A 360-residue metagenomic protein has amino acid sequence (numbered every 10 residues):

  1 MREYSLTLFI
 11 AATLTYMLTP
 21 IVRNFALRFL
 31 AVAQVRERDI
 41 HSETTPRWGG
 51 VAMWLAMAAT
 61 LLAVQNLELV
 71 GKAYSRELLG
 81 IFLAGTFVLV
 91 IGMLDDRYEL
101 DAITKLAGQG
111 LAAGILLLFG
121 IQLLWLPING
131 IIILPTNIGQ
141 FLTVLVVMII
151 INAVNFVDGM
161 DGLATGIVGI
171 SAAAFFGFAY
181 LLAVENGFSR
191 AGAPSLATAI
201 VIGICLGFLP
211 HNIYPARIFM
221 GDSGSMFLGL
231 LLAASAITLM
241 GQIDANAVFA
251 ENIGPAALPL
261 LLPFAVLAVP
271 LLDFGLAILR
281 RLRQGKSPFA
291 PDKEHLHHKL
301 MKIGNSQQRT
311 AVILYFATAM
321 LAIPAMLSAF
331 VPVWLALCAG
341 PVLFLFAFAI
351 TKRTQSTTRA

Functional and structural regions predicted by a protein language model:
M1-L30, W54-V90, L163-A360: Alpha-helical transmembrane segments
A31, D96, W125-P135, N305-S306: Membrane interface segments of multi-pass transport proteins and intramembrane proteases
Q34-W48: Juxtamembrane helix-capping/reentrant segments at transmembrane boundaries
S42-P46, G130-F141, R190, N252-P263: Short aromatic-rich membrane-water interface segments that cap or initiate transmembrane helices in multi-pass membrane
E43, A73-G80, Y98-G108, I138 (+1 more regions): Membrane-interfacial loop-to-helix junctions in multi-pass inner-membrane proteins
L83-F87, I91, G108-L123, L142-N152 (+2 more regions): Membrane-embedded alpha-helical core segments of multi-pass
